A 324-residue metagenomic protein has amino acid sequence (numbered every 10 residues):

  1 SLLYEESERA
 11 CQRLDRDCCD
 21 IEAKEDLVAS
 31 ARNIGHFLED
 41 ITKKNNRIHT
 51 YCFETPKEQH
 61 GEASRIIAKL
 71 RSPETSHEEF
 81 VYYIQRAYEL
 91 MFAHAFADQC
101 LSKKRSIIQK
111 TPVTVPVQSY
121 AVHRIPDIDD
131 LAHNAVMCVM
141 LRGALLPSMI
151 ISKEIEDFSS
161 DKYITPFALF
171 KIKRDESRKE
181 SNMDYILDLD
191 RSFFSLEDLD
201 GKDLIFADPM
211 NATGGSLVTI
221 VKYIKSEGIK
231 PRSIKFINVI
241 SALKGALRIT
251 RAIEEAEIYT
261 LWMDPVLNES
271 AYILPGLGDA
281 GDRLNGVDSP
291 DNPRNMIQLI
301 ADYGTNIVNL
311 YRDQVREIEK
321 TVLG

Functional and structural regions predicted by a protein language model:
S1-G324: PRPP-associated nucleotide enzymes
